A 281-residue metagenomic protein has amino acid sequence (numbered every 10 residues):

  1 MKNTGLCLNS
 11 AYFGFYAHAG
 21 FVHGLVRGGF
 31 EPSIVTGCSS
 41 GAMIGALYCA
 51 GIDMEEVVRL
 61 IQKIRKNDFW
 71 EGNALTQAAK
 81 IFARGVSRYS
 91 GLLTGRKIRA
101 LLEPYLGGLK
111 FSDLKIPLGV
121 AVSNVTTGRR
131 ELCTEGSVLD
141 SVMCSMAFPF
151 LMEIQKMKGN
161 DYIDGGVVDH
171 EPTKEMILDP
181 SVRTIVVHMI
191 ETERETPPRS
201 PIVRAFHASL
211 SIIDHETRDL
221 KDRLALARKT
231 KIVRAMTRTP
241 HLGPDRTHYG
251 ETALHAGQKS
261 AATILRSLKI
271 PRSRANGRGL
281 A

Functional and structural regions predicted by a protein language model:
M1-C38, A46-A281: Patatin-like phospholipase
